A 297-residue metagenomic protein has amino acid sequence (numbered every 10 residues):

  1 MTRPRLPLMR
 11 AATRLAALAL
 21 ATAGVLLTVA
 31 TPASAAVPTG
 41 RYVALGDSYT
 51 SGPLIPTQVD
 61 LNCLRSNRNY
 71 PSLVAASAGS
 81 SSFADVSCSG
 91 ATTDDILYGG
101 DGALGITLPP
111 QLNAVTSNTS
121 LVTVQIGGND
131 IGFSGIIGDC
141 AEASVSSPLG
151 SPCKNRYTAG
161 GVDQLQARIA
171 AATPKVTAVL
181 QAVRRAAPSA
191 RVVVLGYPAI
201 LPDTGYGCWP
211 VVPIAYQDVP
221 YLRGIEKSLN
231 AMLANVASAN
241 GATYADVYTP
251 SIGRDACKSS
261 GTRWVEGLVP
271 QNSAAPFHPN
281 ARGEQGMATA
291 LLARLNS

Functional and structural regions predicted by a protein language model:
M1-A35: Secretory targeting and sorting signals
T31-R41, I106-T123, V176-R191, L292: Short amphipathic alpha-helices and their capping/turn segments at secondary-structure boundaries
A35-G90, A141-S147: Serine-esterase "nucleophile elbow" of acetyl-processing enzymes
R41-G46, T50-S51, S82-S87, S120-Q125 (+4 more regions): Structural recognition of the beta-strand scaffold that forms the well-ordered cores of secreted hydrolase catalytic
P53-I55, G105-A167, A199: Oxyanion-hole/transition-state-stabilizing segment in secreted/luminal serine hydrolases and related acyltransferases
G90-P109, A256-Q271: Charged, often glycine-rich, active-site loop that binds/positions anionic groups
L121-V124, S147-R184, V193, Y197-Y244: Conserved N-terminal glycine/acidic-rich loop preference
P198-S297: Catalytic His-Asp segment of secreted/periplasmic serine-dependent ester chemistry enzymes
